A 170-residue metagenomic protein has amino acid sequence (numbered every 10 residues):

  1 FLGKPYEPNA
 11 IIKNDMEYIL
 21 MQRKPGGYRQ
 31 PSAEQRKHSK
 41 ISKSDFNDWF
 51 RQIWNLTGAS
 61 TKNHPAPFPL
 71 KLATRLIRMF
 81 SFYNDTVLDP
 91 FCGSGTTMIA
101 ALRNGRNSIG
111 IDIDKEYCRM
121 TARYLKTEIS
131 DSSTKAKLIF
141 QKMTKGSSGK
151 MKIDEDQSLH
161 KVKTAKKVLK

Functional and structural regions predicted by a protein language model:
F1-M120, K166-K170: Core catalytic lobe of class I
A122-L169: S-adenosyl-L-methionine
